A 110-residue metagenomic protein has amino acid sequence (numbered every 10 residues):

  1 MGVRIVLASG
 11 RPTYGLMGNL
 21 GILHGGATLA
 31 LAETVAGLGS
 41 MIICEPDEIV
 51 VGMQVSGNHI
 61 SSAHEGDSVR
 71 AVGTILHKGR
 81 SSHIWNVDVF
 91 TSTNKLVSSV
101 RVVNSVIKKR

Functional and structural regions predicted by a protein language model:
M1-R110: Terminal targeting signals and extreme-terminal segments of soluble enzymes
